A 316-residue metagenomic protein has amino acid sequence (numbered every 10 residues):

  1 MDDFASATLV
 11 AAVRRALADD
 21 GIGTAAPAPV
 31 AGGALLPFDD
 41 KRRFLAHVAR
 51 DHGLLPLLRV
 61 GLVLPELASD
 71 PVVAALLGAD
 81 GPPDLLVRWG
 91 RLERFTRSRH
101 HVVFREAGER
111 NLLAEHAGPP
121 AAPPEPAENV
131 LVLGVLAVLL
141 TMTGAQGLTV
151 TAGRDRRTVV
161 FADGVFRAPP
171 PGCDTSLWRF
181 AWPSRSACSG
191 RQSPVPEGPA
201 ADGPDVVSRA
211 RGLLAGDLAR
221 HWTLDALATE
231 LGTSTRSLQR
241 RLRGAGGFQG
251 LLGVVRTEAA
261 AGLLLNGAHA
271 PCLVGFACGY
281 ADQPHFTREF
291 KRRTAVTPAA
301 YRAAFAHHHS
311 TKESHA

Functional and structural regions predicted by a protein language model:
M1-S98, V102-V103: N-terminal low-complexity or simple alpha-helical regulatory segments that function as activation/interaction modules
D19, F95, M142, G216 (+1 more regions): A structural signal for alpha-helix termini and helix-coil/disorder junctions
H47, H52, P82-D84, R91-R94 (+7 more regions): Histidine (H) residue identity feature
A75-S184: DNA-contacting interfaces and partner/effector-binding or oligomerization modules in DNA-centric proteins
G147, D155-A316: Extended mid-to-C-terminal alpha-helical interaction segments
